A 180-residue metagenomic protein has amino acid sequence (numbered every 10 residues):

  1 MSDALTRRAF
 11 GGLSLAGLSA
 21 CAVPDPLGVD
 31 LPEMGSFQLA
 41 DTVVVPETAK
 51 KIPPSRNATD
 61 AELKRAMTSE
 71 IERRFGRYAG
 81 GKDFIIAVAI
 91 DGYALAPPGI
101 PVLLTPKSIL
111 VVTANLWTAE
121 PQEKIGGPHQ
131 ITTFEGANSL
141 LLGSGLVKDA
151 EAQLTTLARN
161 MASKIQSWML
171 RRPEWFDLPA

Functional and structural regions predicted by a protein language model:
S2-T6, G11-R65, E174-A180: A structural "domain/chain start" motif
F10, M67, I71, I85-V88 (+1 more regions): Conserved short hydrophobic patches within well-ordered secondary structure
A49-N57, E123-K164: Short secondary-structure boundary motifs at beta->alpha junctions and helix caps
N57-K82: N-terminal, post-signal-peptide region of Sec/Tat-exported proteins
G76-K82, M169-P179: Surface-exposed helix-capping loop/turn segments at secondary-structure junctions
R77-I125, G136-V147: Surface-exposed short loop/turn segments
